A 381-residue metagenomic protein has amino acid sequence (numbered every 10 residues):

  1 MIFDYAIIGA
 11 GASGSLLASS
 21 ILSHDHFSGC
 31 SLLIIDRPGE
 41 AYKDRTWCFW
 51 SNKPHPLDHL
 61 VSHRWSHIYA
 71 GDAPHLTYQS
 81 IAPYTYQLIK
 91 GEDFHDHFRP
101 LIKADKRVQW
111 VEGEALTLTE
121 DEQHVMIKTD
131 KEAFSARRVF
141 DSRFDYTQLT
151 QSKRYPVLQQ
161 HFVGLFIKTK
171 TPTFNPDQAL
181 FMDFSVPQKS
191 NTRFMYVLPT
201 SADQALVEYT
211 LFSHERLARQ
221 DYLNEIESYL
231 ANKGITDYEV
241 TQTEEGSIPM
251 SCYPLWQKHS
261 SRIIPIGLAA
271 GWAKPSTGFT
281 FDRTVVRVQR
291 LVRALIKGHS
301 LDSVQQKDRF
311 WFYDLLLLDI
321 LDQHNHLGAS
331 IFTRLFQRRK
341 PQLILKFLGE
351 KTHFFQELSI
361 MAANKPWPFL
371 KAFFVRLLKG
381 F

Functional and structural regions predicted by a protein language model:
M1-S13, L33: Beta1/beta-strand and adjacent pyrophosphate-binding region of the FAD-binding site in flavoprotein oxidoreductases
A10, S20, H24, A104-Y238 (+1 more regions): Predominantly flavin-linked oxidoreductase catalytic cores and closely associated redox partners
S20-H75: N-terminal FAD cofactor-binding segment of flavoenzymes
S51-G113, L118-E120: A conserved beta-strand/loop capping segment in the N-terminal third of enzymes that catalyze redox or closely related
K189-T192, G246-P265, G271, P275 (+2 more regions): FAD-binding beta-loop-beta segment adjacent to the flavin cofactor pocket
E215-E244, S261-I264, V285-D308: Flavin-binding catalytic cores
A269-R290: A conserved FAD-binding loop/helix module that cradles the flavin
Q289-F381: C-terminal helical "tail/cap" subdomain of flavin- and related membrane-associated enzymes
